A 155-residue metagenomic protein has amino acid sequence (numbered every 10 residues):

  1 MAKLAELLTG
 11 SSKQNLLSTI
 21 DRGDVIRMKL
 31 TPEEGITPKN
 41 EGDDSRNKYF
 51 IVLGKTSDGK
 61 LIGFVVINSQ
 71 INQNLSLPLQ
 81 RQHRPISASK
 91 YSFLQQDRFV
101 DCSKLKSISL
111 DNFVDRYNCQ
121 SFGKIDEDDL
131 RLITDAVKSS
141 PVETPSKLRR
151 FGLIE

Functional and structural regions predicted by a protein language model:
A2, H83-E155: C-terminal terminal-subdomain/extension
A2-S11: Short, structured beta-strand/loop micro-motifs enriched in basic residues and often containing a Trp
I36-K90: Compact nucleic-acid interaction/catalytic patches
